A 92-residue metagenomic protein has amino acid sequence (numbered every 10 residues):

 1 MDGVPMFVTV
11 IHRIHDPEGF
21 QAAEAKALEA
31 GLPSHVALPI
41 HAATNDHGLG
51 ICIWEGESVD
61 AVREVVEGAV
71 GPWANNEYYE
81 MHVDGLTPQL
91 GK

Functional and structural regions predicted by a protein language model:
M1-L49, I53-V65, G71-A74, Y79-K92: Short S/T/G/P-rich N-terminal loop/turn motif that feeds into the first structured element of a domain
